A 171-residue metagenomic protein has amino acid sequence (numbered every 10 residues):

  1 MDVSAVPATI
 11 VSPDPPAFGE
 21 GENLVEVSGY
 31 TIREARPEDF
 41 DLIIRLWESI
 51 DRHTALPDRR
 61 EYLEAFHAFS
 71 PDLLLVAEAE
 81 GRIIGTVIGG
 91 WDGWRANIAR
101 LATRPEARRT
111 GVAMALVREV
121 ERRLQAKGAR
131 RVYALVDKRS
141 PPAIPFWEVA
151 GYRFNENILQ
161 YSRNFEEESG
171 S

Functional and structural regions predicted by a protein language model:
D2-E38, E167-S171: Conserved N-terminal entry element of GNAT/NAT acetyltransferase domains
Y30, E34-R100, R104, V117-E119 (+3 more regions): Acetyl-CoA-dependent GNAT
L101-R108, D137: A short, internal acetyl-CoA/4′-phosphopantetheine-binding micro-motif in the GNAT/acyltransferase core
R109-R122, V149: Conserved acetyl-CoA-binding loop-helix of GNAT-fold acetyltransferases
L124-V136: Conserved GNAT acetyl-CoA-binding A-motif
A134-A143, S162: Conserved beta-strand-loop-alpha-helix junction that forms the acyl-donor binding cleft
P142, F146-F154: Short acidic, glycine/proline-enriched helix-loop-strand junctions
